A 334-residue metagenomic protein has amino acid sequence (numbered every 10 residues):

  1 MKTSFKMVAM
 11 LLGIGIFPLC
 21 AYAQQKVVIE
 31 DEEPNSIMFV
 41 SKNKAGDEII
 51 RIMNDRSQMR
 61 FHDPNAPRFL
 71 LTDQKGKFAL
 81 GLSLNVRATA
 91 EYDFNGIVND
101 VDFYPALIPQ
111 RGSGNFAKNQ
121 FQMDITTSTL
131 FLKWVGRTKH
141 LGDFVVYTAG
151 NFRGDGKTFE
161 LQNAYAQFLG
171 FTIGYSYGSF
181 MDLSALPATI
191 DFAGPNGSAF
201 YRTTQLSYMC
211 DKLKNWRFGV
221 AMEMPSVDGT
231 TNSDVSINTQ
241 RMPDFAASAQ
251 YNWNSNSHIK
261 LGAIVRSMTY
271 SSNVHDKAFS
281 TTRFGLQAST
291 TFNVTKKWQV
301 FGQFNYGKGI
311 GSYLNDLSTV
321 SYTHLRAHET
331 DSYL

Functional and structural regions predicted by a protein language model:
M1-K26: Bacterial Sec-dependent N-terminal signal peptides
Y22-F94: N-terminal periplasmic/intermembrane-space "pro-region" immediately following the signal or transit peptide
M59-G76, V135-T138, V145-T148, A263-V265 (+1 more regions): Transmembrane beta-barrel strand/turn architecture of Gram-negative outer membrane proteins
D73-D102, S113-V227, A246, Q250-W253 (+3 more regions): Outer membrane beta-barrel
G96-V101, G156-Q162, S184-D191, G229-I237 (+2 more regions): Outer-membrane beta-barrel translocator domains and adjoining extracellular loop/strand segments of Gram-negative
T239-S289: Loop-centered beta-sheet repeat module
T281-G285, V294-Q299, N305-Y313: Beta-propeller domains
T323-T330: Conserved small/polar residues in nucleotide/adenosyl-binding loops
